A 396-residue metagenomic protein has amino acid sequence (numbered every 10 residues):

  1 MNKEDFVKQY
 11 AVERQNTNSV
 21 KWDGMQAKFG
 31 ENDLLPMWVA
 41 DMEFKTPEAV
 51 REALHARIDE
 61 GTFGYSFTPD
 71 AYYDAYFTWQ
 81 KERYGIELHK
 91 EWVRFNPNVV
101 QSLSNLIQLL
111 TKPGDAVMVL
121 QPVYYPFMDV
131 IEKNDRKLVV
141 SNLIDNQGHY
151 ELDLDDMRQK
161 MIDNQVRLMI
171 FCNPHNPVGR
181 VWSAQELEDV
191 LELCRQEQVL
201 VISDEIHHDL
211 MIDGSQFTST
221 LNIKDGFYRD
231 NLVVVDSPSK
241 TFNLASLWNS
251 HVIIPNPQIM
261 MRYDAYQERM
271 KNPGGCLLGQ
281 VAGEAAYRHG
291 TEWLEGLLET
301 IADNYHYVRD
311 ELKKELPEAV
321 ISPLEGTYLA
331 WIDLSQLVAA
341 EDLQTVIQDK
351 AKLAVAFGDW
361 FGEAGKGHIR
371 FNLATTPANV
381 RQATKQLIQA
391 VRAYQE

Functional and structural regions predicted by a protein language model:
N2-N98, N105, Y394-E396: N-terminal small-domain helix-loop-helix segment of the aminotransferase-like
M37, L54, Y76, V93 (+13 more regions): Generic structural signal for small/hydrophobic residues in well-ordered secondary structure, especially within
E52, D225-A302, D310: Conserved core segment of the aminotransferase class I/II
F63-E192, D209-L210, S215-G226: Conserved core of the PLP fold type I
H89-K90, P323-Y328, K366: Short Gly/Ser/Thr- and Asp/Glu-enriched loop/turn motifs at secondary-structure junctions
N134, N164, Q196-E197, A351 (+1 more regions): Helix C-cap/helix->beta junction micro-motif
E284, T300-R309, I321-L334: Conserved glycine-rich beta-strand-loop-beta hairpin in the small C-terminal domain of fold type I
L337, V346-V355, F361-E396: PLP-dependent enzyme catalytic core of the Aspartate aminotransferase-like
